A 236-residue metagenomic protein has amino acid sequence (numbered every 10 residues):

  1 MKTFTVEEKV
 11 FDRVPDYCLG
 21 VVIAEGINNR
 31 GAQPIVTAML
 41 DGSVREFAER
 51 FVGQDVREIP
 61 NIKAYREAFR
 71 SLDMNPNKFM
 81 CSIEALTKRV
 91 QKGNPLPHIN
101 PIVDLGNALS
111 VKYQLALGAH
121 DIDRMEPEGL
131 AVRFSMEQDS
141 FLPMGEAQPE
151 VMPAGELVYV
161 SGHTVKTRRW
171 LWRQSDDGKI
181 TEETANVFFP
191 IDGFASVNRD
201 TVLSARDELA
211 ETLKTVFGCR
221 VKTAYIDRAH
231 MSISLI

Functional and structural regions predicted by a protein language model:
M1-I236: Charge-biased, low-complexity intrinsically disordered regions
